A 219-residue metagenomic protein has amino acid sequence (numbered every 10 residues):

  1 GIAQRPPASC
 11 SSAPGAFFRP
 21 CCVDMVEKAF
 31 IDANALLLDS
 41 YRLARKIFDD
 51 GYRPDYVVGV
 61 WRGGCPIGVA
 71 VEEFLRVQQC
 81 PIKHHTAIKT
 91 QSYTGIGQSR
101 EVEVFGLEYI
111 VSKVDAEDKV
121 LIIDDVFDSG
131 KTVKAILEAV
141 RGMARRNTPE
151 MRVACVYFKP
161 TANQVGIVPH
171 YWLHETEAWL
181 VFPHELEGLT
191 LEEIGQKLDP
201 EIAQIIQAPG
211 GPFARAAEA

Functional and structural regions predicted by a protein language model:
G1-A219: PRPP-associated nucleotide enzymes
